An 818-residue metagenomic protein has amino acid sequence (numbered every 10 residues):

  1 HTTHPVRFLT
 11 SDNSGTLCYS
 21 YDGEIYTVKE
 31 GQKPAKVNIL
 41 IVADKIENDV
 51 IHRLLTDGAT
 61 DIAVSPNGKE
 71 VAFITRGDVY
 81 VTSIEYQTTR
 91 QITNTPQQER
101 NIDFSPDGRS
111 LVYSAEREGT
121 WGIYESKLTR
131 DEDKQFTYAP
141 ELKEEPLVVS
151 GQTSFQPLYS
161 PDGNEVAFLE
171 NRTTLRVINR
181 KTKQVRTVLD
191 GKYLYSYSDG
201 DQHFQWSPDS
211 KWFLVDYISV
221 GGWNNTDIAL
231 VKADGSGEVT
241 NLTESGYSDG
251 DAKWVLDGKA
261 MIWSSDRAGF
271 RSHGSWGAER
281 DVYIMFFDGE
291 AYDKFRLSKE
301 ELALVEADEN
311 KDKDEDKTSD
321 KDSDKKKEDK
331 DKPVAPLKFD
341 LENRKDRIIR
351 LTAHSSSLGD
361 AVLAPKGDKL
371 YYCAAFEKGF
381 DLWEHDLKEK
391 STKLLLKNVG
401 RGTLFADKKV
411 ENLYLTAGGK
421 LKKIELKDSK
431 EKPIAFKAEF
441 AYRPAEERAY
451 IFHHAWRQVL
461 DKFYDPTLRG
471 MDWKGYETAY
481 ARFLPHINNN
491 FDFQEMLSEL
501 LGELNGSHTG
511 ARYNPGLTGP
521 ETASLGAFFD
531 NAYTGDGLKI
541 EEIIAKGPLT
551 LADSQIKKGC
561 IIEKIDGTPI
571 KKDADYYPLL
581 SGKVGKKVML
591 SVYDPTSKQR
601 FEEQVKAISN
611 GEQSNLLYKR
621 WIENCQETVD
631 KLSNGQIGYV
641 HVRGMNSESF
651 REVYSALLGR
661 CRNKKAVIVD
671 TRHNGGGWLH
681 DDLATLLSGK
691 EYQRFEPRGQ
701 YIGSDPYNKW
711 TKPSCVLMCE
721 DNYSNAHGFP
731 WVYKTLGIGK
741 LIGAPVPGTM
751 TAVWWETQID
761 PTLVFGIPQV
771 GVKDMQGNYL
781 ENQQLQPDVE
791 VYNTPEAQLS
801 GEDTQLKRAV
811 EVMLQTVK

Functional and structural regions predicted by a protein language model:
H1-T10, Q98, T240-K253, T352-G359 (+1 more regions): Conserved blade-ending motifs and adjacent loop-strand segments that build the rim/top face of beta-propeller domains
H1-V6, G15-K36, V42-E47, L55 (+15 more regions): A flexible loop/linker signature enriched in serine peptidases of the S9 family
F8-G15, S20, I62-K69, I102-S110 (+5 more regions): Blade-terminus and WD-like Trp-Asp/Gly-His loop motifs, strongest in beta-propeller folds
V42-A59, P140-P146, L337-H354: A short helix->beta-strand "capping" segment at the edge of beta-propeller domains
S272, K427-K430, A435-E499, E503-L504 (+2 more regions): Terminal targeting/pro-maturation regions of precursor/exported proteins
P485-D536, Q599-E603, I608-N624, V810-E811 (+1 more regions): Extended, small/polar residue-biased N-terminal targeting/export presequences and adjacent propeptide/linker tracts
P520-D573, S647, V770-G771: PDZ/PDZ-like domain segments forming the peptide/carboxylate-binding groove, activating on the N-terminal beta-strands
E541, T568-D760, Q798-T804, E811-V817: Cleft-lining beta-strand/loop regions that shape enzyme active-site pockets
